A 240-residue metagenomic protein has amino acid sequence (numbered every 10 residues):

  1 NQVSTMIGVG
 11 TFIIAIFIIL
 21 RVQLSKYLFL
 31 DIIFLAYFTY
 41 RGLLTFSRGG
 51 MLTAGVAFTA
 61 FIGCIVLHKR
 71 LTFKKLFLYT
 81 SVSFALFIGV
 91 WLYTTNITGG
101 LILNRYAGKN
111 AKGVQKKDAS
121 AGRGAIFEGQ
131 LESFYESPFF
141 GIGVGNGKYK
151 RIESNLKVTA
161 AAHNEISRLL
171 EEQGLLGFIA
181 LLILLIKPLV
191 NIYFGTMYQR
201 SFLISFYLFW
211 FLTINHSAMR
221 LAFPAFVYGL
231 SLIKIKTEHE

Functional and structural regions predicted by a protein language model:
N1-L67: Alpha-helical transmembrane segments of multi-pass inner-membrane proteins
N1-V9, G49, G145, A162 (+2 more regions): Membrane-interface micro-motifs in multi-pass membrane enzymes
R21-V22, L28, G63-V66, E172-W210: Hydrophobic transmembrane alpha-helices and their immediate junctions
V22-L24, S83-A85, F194-Y198, H216-S217 (+1 more regions): A juxtamembrane structural motif centered on a specific transmembrane helix
A36-R41, F87-W91, F206-N215: Aromatic-anchored segments of alpha-helical transmembrane domains
L44-T45, I62-G113, E128-E136: A membrane-periplasm/extracellular boundary helix in multi-pass inner-membrane enzymes that assemble envelope glycans
T59, L184, F202-W210, A218-E240: Transmembrane alpha-helices of multi-pass inner-membrane enzymes
A111-Q173: Long extracytoplasmic/lumenal interhelical loops at the membrane interface of multi-pass membrane proteins
